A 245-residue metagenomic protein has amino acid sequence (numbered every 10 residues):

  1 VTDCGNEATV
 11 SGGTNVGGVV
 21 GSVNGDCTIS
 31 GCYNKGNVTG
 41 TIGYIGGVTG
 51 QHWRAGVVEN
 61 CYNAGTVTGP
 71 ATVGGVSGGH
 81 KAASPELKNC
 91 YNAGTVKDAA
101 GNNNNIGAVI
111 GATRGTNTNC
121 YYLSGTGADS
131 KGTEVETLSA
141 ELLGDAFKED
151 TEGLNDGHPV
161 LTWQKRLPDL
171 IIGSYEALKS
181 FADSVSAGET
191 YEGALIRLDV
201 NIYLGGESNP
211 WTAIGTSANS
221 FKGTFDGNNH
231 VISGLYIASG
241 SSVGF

Functional and structural regions predicted by a protein language model:
V1-F245: Surface-exposed repetitive/solenoidal architectures
